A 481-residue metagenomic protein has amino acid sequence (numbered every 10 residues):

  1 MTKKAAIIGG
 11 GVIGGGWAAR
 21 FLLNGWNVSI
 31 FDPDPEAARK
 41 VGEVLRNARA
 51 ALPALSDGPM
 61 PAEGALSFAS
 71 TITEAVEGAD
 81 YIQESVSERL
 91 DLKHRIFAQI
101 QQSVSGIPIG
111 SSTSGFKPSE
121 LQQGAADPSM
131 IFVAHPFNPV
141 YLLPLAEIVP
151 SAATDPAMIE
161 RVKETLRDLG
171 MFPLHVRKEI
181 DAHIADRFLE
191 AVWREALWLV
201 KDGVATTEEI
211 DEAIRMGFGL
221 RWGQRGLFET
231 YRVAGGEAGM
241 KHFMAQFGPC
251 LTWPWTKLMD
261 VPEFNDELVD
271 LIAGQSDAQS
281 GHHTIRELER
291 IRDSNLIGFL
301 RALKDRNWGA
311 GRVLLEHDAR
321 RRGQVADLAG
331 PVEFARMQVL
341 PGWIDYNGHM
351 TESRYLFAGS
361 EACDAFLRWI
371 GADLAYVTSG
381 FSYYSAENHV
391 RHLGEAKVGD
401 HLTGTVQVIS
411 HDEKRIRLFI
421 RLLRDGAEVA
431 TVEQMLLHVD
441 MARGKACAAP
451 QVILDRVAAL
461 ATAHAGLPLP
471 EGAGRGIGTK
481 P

Functional and structural regions predicted by a protein language model:
M1-A54, S103: NAD(P)+-binding Rossmann beta1-loop-alpha1 motif at the extreme N-terminus of oxidoreductases
N24, M171, A205-D327: NAD(P)-dependent Rossmann-like dehydrogenase/reductase catalytic/cofactor-binding core
P33-E36, K40, A51-P108, F116: Rossmann-like NAD(P)-binding element
G110-R177, A182-D186: Rossmann-fold dinucleotide-binding core
V140-V149, L169, L174-V204, E212-F228 (+1 more regions): Active-site-proximal catalytic alpha-helix in oxidoreductases
V325-A386, M441-P481: Hot-dog-fold acyl-thioester-processing enzymes
F366-I416, A430-T431, L437: Hydrophobic beta-strand-centered segment that forms part of the acyl-chain substrate-binding groove
L393, R421-L423: Core beta-strand residues in small-molecule sensory/regulatory alpha/beta domains
